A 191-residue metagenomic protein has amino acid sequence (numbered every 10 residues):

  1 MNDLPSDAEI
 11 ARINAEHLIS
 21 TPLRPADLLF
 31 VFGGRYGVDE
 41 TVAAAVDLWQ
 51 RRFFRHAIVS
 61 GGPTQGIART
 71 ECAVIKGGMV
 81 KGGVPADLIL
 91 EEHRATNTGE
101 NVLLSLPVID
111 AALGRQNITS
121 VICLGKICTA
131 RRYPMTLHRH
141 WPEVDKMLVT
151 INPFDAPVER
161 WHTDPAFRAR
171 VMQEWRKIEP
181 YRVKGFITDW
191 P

Functional and structural regions predicted by a protein language model:
M1-V171: A structural signal for short, hydrophobic/glycine-enriched beta-strand patches
V158-P191: A structured, mid-to-C-terminal "fold-capping" secondary-structure block
